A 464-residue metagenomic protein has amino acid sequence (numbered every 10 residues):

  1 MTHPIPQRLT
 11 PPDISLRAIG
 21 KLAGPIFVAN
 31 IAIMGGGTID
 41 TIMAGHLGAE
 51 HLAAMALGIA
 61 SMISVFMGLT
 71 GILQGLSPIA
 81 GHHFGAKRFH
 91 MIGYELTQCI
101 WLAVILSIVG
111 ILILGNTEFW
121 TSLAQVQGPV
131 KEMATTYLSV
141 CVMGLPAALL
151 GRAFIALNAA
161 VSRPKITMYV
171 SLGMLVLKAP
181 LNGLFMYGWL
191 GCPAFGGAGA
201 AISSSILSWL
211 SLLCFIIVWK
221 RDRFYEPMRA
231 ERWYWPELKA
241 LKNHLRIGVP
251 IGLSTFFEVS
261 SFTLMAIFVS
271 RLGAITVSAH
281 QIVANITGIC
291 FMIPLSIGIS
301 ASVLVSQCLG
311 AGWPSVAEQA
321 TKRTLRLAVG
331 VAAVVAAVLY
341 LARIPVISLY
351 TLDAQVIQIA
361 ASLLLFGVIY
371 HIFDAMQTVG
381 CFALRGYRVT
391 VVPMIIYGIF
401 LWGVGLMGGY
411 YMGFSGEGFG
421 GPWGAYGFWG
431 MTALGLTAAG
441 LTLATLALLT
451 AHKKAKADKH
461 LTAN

Functional and structural regions predicted by a protein language model:
M1-I26, A80-P146, C192-V249, V305-Y370 (+1 more regions): Short alpha-helical transmembrane segments in multi-pass integral membrane proteins
K21-D40, V140, G144, G151 (+5 more regions): Transmembrane helical elements of multi-pass membrane transporters/channels
I31-A53, T121-G128, L184-F195, F256-I289 (+3 more regions): Helix-terminus/linker motif at the lipid-water interface of multi-pass membrane proteins
A44-I63, P129-T136, G197-A198, I202 (+4 more regions): Interfacial/gating helices of multi-pass transporter permease domains
L52-I111, G115, G151-T167, A279-R343 (+1 more regions): Small-residue-rich hydrophobic transmembrane alpha-helices
T70-L73, S77, C141-A160, T167-L175 (+6 more regions): Short runs within selected transmembrane alpha-helices of multi-pass transporters and secretion channels
L114, N182, M186, F215-W219 (+7 more regions): Structural signal for membrane-spanning alpha-helices in multi-pass inner-membrane proteins, emphasizing helix cores
